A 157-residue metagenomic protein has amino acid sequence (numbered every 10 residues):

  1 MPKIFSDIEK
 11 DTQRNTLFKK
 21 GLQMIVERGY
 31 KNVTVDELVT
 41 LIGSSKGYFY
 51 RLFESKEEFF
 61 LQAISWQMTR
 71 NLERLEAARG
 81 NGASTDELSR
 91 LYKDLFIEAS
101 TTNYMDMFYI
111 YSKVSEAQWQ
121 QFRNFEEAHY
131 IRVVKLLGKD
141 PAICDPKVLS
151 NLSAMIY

Functional and structural regions predicted by a protein language model:
M1-T12: N-terminal intrinsically disordered/low-complexity leader segments
P2, G29, T34-V35, S55: Residues that mark the N-terminal boundary/hinge immediately upstream of a DNA-recognition element
T12, T16-Q23, E27, L41 (+6 more regions): Alpha-helical structural segments
D36, G47: Residues within helix-turn-helix
L72, E116-A154: Amphipathic alpha-helical packing segments from all-alpha helical-bundle domains
R90, D94-Q120: Amphipathic alpha-helical segments used for helix-helix packing
